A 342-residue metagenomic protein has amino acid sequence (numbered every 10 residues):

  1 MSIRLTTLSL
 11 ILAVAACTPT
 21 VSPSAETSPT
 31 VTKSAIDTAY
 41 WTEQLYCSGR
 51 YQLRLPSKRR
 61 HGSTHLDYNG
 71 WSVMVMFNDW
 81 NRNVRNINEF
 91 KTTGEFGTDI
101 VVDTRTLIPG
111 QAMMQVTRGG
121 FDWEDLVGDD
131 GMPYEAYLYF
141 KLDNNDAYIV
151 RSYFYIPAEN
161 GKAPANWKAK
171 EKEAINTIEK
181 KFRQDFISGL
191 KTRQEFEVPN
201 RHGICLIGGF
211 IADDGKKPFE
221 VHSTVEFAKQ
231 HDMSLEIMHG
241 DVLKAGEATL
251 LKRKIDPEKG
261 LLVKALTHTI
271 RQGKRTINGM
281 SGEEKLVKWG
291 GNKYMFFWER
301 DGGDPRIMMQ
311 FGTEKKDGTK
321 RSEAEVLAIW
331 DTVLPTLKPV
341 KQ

Functional and structural regions predicted by a protein language model:
M1-T7: Bacterial N-terminal signal peptides that target proteins for export
T7-A16: Bacterial N-terminal signal peptides
T18-V21: Bacterial signal peptide processing site
T27-F77: N-terminal mature-domain "stem" immediately C-terminal to a signal peptide or N-terminal signal-anchor/transmembrane
P56-R59, S152-I204, M309-Q342: Surface-exposed amphipathic alpha-helical segments
M74-N86: Long, solvent-exposed N-terminal ectodomains/accessory regions that are displayed to the extracellular/lumenal milieu
T92-N145, S234-G303: Signature of long, low-cysteine stretches enriched in small and polar/charged residues
E159-N278: Acidic, serine/threonine- and glycine-rich low-complexity intrinsically disordered segments that serve as flexible
